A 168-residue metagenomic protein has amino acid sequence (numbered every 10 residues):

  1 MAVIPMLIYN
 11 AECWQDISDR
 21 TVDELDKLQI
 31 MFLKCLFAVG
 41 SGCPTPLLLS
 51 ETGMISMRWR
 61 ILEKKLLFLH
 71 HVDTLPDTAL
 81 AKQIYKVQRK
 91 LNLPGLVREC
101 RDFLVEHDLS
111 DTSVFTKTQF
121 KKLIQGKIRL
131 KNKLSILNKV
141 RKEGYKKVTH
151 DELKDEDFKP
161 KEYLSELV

Functional and structural regions predicted by a protein language model:
M1-Q88: Non-catalytic, peripheral interaction segments enriched in hydrophobic/basic residues
Y9-D16, H71-V168: Charged boundary/loop elements
